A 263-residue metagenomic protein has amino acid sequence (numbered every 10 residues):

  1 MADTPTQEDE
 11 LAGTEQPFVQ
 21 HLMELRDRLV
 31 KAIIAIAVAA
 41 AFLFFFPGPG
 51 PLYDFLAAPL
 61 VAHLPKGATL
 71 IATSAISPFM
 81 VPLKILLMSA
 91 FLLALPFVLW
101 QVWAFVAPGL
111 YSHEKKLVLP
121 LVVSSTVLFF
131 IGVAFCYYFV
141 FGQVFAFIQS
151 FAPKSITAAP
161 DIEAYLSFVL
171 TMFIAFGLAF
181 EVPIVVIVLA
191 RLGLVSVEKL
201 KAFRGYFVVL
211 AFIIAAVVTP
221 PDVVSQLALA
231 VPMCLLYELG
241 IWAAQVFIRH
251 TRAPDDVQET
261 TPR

Functional and structural regions predicted by a protein language model:
M1-R263: Membrane topogenic/interface segments and analogous intrinsically disordered interaction regions
